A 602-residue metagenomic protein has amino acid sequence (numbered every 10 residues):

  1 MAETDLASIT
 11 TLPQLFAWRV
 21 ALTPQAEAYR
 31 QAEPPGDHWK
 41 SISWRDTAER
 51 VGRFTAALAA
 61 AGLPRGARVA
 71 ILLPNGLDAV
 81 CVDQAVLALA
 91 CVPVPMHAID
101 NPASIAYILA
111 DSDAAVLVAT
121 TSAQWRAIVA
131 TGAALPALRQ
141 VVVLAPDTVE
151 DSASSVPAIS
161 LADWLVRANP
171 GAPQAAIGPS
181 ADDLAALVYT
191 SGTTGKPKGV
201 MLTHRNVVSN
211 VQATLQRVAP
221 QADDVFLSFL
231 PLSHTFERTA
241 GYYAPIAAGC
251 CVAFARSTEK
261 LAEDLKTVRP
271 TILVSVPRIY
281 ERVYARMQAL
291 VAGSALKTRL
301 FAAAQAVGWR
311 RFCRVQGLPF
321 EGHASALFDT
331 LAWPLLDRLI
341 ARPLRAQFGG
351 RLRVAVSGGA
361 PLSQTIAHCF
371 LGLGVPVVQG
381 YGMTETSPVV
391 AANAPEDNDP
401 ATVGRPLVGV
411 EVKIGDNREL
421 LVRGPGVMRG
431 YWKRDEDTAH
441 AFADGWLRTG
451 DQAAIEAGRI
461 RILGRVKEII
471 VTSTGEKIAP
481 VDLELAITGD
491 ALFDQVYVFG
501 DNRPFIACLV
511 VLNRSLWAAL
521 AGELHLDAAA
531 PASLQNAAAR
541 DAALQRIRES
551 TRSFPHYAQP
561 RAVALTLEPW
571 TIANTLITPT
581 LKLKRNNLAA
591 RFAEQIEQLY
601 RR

Functional and structural regions predicted by a protein language model:
P24-E27, V143, A168-Y189, K196 (+1 more regions): Conserved pre-ATP/AMP-binding loop-to-beta segment of ANL
Q25-Q84, N101-A106, S160-L165, H204: Conserved AMP-binding/adenylate-forming core of the ANL superfamily
G36, A123-A181, M287-A341: ANL superfamily adenylate-forming
S41-R45, A185-V211: Conserved AMP-binding A3 loop
A60-A61, A88-D163, A542: Structural core segment of the AMP-binding/adenylate-forming
D100-T131, N210-L227, T258-I272, Q347: Conserved ATP-dependent adenylate/AMP-binding module captured primarily in the ANL superfamily
V208-V225, L232-R338, R351: Conserved AMP-binding/adenylation subdomain of ANL enzymes
P406-T472, G489: Conserved ATP-binding/catalytic segment of the ANL
